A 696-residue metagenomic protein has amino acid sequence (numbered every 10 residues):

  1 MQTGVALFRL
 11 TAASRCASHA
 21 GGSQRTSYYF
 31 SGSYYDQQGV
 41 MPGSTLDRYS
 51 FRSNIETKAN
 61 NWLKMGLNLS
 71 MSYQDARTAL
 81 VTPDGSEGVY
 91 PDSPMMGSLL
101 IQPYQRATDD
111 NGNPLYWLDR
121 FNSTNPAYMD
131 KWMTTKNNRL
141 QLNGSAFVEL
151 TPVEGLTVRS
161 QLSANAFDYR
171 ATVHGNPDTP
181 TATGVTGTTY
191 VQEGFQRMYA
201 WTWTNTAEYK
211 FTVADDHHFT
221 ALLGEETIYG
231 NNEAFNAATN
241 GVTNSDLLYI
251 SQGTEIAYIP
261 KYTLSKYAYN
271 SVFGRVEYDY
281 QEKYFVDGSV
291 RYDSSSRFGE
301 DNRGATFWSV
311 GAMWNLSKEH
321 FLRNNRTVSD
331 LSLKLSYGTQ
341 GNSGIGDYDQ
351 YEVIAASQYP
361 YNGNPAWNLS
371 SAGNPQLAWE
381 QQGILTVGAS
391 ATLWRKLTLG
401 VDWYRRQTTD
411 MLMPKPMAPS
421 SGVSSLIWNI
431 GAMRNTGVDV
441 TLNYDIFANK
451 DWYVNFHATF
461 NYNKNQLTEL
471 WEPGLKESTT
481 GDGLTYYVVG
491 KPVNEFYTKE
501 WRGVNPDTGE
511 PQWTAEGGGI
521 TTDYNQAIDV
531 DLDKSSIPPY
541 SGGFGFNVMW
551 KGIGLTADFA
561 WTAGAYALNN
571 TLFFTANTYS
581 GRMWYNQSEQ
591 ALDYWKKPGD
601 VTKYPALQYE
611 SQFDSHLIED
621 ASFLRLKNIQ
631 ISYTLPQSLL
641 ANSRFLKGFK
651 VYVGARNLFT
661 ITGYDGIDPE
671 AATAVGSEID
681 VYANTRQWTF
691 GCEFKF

Functional and structural regions predicted by a protein language model:
M1, V40-L46, S50-N143, Q161-N270 (+6 more regions): Surface-exposed loop/interface segments of Gram-negative outer-membrane beta-barrel transport/assembly proteins
M1-A17, S31-M41: Short strand-turn segments of transmembrane beta-barrel domains in outer membranes, especially the first one or two
A12, C16, Y34-Q37, V272 (+2 more regions): Conserved interaction-surface patches within small, structured recognition/assembly domains
G21-Y28, Q38-G43, T57-L67, L142 (+12 more regions): Secondary-structure transition into beta-strands, especially the periplasmic turns and strand N-termini that construct
L46-T57, R303-M313, G648-L658: Short secondary-structure subsegments characteristic of cysteine-rich extracellular domains
S309-M313, D439-L442, T459, I629 (+2 more regions): Outer-membrane beta-barrel "beta-signal"
T386-G388: Glycine-centered tight-turn and secondary-structure capping sites
D533-L568: Glycine-rich, aromatic-lined ligand/substrate-binding cores of catalytic and carbohydrate-binding domains
